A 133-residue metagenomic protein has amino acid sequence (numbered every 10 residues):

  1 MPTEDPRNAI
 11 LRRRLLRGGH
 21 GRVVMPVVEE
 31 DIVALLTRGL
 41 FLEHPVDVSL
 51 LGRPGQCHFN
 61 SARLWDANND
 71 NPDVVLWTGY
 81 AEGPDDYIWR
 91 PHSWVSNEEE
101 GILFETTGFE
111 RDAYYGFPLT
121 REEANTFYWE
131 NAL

Functional and structural regions predicted by a protein language model:
M1-L133: A structural boundary/capping signal
